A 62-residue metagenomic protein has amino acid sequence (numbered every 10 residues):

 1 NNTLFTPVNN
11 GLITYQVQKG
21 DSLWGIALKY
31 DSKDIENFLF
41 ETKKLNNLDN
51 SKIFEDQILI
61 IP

Functional and structural regions predicted by a protein language model:
N1-T3: Gram-positive cell-envelope targeting signals
F5-D31, Q57: Primarily a LysM-type cell-wall glycan-binding module
E36-P62: Extracellular LysM carbohydrate-binding repeats and other cell-envelope/extracellular binding modules
